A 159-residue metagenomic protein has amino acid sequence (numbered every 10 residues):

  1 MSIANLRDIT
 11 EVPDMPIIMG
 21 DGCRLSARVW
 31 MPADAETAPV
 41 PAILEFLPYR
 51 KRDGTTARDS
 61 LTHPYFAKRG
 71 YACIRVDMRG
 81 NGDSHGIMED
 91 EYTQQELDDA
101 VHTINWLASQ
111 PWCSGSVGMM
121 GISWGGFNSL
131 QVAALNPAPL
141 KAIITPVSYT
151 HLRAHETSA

Functional and structural regions predicted by a protein language model:
S2-D34: N-terminal cap/lid segment of alpha/beta-hydrolase-fold proteins
A38-H102, W106-A108: Cap/lid segment of the alpha/beta-hydrolase catalytic domain
R69, N136-P139: Short, structured coil segments at secondary-structure junctions
W112-S123: Alpha/beta-hydrolase fold nucleophile elbow
G126-P137: Short glycine-enriched nucleophile-adjacent loop and the immediately C-terminal alpha-helix near the catalytic center
A138-V147: A conserved short beta-strand
T150-T157: Conserved small/polar residues in nucleotide/adenosyl-binding loops
